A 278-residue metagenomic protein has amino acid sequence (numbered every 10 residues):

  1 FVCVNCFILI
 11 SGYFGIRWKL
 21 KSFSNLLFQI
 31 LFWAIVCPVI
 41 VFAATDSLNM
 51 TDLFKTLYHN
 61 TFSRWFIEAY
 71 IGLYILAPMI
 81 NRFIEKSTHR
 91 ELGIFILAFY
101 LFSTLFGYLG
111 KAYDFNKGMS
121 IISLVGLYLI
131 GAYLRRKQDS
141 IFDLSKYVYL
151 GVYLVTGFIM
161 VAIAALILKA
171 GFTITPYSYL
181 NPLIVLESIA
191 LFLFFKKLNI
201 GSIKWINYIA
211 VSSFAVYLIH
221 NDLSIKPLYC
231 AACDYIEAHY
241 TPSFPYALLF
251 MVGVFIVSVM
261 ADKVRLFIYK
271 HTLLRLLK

Functional and structural regions predicted by a protein language model:
F1-L73, V148-V152, Y208-L218, S243-F250: Transmembrane alpha-helical segments and their boundary/interface "anchor" motifs in multi-pass integral membrane
C3-R17, F66-N81, Y108-F142, L180-I200 (+1 more regions): Specific transmembrane alpha-helix
G12, P38-V41, S103-G107, M160-A164: Structural signal for membrane-spanning alpha-helices in multi-pass inner-membrane proteins, emphasizing helix cores
L20-K21, Y74-A98, Y133-V152: Solvent-exposed interhelical
I30-C37, G93-L105, V152-I159: Small-polar-interrupted transmembrane alpha-helices in polytopic inner-membrane proteins
K55-T61, F106-G118, L168-P176: Membrane-interface helix caps and helix-loop-helix hairpins in membrane proteins
F106, I122, S140-A215, N221-L249: Alpha-helical transmembrane segments and terminal signal-anchor/GPI-anchor hydrophobic tails, characterized by long
F142-L144, Y269-K278: Membrane-interfacial, low-structure loops and terminal tails that flank and connect transmembrane helices in multi-pass
